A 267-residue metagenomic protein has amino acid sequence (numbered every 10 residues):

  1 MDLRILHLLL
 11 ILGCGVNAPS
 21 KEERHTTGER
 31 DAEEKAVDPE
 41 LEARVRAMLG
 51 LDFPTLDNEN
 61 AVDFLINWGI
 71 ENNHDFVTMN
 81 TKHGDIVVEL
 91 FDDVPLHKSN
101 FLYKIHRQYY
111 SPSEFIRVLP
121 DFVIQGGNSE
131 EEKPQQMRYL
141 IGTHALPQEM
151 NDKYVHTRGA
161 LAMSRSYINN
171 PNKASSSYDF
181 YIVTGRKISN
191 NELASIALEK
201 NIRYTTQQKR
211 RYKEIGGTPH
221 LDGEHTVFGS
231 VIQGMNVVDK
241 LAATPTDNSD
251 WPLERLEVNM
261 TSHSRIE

Functional and structural regions predicted by a protein language model:
M1-L8: Sec-dependent signal peptide recognition, specifically the positively charged N-region followed immediately by
C14-E267: Cyclophilin-like peptidyl-prolyl cis-trans isomerases
